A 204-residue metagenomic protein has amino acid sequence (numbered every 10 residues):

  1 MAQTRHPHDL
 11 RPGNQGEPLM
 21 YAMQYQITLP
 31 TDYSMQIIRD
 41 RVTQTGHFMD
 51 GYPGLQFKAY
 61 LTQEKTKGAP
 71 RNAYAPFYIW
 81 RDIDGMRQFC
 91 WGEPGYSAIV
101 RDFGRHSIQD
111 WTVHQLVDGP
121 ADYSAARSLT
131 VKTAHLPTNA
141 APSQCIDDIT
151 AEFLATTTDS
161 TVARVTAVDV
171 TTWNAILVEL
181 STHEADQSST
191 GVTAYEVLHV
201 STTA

Functional and structural regions predicted by a protein language model:
A2-F57, K65-K67, D84-W91, D102-A204: Short S/T/G/P-rich N-terminal loop/turn motif that feeds into the first structured element of a domain
T62: Residues that line or immediately flank small-molecule/substrate-binding pockets and catalytic motifs
A69-N72: Short glycine/proline-enriched turns and hinge-like loops at secondary-structure junctions
P76-Y78: Conserved RNP beta-strands of RNA recognition motif
R81: Extracellular/lumenal glycan-associated surfaces
P94-I99: Compact nucleic-acid interaction/catalytic patches
